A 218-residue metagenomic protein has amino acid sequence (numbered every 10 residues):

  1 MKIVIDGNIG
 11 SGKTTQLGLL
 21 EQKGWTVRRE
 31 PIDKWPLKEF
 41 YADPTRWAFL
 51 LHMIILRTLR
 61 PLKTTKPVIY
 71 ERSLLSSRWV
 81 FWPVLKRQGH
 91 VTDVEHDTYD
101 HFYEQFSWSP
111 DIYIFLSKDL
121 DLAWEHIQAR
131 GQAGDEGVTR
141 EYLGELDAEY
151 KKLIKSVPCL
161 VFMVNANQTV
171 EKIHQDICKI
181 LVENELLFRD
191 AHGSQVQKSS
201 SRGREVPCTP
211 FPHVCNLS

Functional and structural regions predicted by a protein language model:
I5: Hydrophobic anchor at the beta1->P-loop junction of P-loop NTPases
N8: P-loop (Walker A) phosphate-binding loop of NTP-binding proteins
K13: Conserved lysine of the Walker
Q16: Hydrophobic positions on the alpha1 helix immediately C-terminal to the Walker A/P-loop
E21-P61: Conserved substrate/cofactor phosphate-moiety recognition/catalytic segment in nucleotide-dependent phosphotransferases
W47-S107: Glycine-rich phosphate-binding loop used to anchor ATP phosphates in small-molecule kinases, encompassing both
V80-E149: A glycine- and Lys/Arg-enriched "phosphate-lid" helix/loop adjacent to the NTP-binding pocket of small-molecule kinases
W124-S200, C208-F211, C215-S218: NTP-dependent small-molecule kinase module
